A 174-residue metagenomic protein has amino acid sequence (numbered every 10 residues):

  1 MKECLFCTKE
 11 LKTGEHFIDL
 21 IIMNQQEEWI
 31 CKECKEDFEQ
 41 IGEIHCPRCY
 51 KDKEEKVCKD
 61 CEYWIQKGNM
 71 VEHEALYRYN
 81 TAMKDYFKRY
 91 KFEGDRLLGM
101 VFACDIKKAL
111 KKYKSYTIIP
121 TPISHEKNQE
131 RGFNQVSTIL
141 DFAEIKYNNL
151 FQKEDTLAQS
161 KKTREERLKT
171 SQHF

Functional and structural regions predicted by a protein language model:
M1-F174: Glycine-rich phosphate/pyrophosphate-handling loop used in enzymes and phosphotransfer proteins
